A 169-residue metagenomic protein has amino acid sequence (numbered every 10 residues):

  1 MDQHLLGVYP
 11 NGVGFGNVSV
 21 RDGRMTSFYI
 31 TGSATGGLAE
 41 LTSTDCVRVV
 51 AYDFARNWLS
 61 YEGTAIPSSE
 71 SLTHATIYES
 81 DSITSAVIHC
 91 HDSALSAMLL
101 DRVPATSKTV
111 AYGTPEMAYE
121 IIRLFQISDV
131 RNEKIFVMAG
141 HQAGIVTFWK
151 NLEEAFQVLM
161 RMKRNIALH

Functional and structural regions predicted by a protein language model:
M1-H169: Glycine-rich flexible loops
